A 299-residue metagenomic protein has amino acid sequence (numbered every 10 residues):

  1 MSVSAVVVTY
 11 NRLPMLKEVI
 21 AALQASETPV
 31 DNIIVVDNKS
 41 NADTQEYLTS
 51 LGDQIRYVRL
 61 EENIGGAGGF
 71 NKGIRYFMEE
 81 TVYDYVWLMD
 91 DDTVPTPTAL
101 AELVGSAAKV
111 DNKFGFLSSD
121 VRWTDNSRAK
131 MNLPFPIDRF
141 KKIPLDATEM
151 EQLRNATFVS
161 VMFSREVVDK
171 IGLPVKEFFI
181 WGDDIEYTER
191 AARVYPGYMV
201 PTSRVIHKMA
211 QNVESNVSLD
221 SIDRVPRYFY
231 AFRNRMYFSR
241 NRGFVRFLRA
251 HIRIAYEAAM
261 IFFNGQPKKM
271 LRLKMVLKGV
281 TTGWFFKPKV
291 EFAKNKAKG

Functional and structural regions predicted by a protein language model:
A21-V30: Short, acidic, metal-binding catalytic loop of nucleotide-sugar glycosyltransferases
A22, V35-E46, E62, T93-V94: A conserved acidic beta->alpha catalytic loop
L60-E80: Glycine-rich, basic loop-to-helix element that forms the pyrophosphate-binding segment of sugar-nucleotide handling
V82-D92: Short beta-strand-to-loop acidic/aromatic patch adjacent to the donor-nucleotide binding site
T98-M131: Conserved donor NDP-sugar-binding/catalytic core segment of glycosyltransferases
I143-F163: A recurrent flexible, glycine/aromatic-enriched loop bordering the glycosyltransferase active site that acts as
V161, V167-G172, E177-S203: A short, conserved alpha-helix in the catalytic core of glycosyltransferases
F244-G299: Non-catalytic, C-terminal membrane-associated alpha-helical segments of glycosyltransferases
